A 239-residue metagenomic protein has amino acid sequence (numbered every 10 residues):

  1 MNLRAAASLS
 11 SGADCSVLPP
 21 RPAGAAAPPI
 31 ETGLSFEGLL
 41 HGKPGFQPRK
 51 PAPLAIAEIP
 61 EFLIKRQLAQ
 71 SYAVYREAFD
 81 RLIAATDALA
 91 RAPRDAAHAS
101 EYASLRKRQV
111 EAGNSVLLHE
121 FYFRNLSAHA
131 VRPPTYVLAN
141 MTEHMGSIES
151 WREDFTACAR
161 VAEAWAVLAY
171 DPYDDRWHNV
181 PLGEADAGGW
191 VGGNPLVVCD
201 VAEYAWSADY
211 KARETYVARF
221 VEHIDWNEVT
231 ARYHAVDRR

Functional and structural regions predicted by a protein language model:
M1-L9: Non-Sec secretion/translocation targeting segments of pathogen effectors
S8-S11, S16: Serine residues within intrinsically disordered or low-complexity segments
C15-R239: Feature for soluble, non-membrane regions of globular proteins
